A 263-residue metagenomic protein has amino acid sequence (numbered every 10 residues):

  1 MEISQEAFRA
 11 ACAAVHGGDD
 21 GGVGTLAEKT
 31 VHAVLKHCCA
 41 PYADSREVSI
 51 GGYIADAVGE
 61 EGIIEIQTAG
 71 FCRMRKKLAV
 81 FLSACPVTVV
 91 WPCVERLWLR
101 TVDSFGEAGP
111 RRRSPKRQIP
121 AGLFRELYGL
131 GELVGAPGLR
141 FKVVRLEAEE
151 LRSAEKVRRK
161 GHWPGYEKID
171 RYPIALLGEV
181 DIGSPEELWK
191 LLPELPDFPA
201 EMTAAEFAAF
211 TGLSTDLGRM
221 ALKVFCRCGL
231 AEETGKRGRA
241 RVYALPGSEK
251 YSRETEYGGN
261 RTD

Functional and structural regions predicted by a protein language model:
M1-I54: Acidic-basic catalytic patches of nuclease active cores, encompassing PD-(D/E)XK and other metal-cofactor nuclease
L35, A55-G70, M74, F81 (+1 more regions): Conserved catalytic cores of phosphodiester-cleaving nucleases, focusing on short active-site segments
P86-L130: Long, charge-dense
R111-G183: Long, low-complexity, charged/polar intrinsically disordered regions in eukaryotic proteins
D197-F210: Short acidic, hydrophobic short linear motifs in intrinsically disordered regions
L213-C226: Short amphipathic alpha-helical interaction segments
C226-K236: A short, conserved structural fragment
K236-Y257: Short, cationic-aromatic polyanion-contact patches
